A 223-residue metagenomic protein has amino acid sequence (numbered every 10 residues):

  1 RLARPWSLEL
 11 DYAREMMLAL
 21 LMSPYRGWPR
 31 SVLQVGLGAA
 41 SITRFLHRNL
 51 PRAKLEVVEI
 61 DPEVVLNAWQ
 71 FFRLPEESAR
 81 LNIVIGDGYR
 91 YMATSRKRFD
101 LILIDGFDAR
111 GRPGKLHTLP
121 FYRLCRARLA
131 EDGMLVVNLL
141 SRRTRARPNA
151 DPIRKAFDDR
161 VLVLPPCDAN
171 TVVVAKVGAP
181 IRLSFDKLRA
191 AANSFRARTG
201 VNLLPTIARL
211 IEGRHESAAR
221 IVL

Functional and structural regions predicted by a protein language model:
R1-A3, T171-L223: SAM/dcSAM-binding transferase cores
L2-E131: The AdoMet/dcAdoMet-binding core of the Class I SAM-like
M16-M22, V64-V65, D87-Y89, D132-V137 (+3 more regions): Short C-terminal domain-edge/linker segments immediately following a structured domain
L18, R48, Q70, R90 (+7 more regions): Charged/polar, solvent-exposed surface patches and flexible loops
R52-K54, S78-R80, D132, D158-R160 (+1 more regions): A generic structural signal for alpha->beta connector loops
F72, T94, C125-R128, D151 (+4 more regions): Alpha-helix boundary/capping detector
P113, L119-F185: C-terminal substrate-binding/active-site "lid" region of AdoMet-derived donor-dependent transferases
